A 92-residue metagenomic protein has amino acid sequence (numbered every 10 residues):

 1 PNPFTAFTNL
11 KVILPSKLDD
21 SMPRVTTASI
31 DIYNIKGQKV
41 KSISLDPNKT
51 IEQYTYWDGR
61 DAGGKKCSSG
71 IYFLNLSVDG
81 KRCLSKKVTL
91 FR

Functional and structural regions predicted by a protein language model:
N2-N34, S42-D46, E52-W57, S77-R82: Glycine-centered coil/turn sites that cap beta-strands in beta-rich domains
L10, P47, K65-R92: C-terminal tail/sorting-segment detector
Q38: Conserved Rossmann-like nucleotide-cofactor binding loop
Y54-C67: Signal that preferentially marks extracellular ectodomain short beta-strand elements of beta-sandwich modules
